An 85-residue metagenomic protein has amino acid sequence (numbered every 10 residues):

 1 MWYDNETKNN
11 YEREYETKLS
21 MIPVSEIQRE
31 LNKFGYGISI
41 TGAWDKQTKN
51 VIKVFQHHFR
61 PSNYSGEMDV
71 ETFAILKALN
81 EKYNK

Functional and structural regions predicted by a protein language model:
M1-K85: Cell-envelope/ECM-targeting effectors and their regulatory/trafficking segments
